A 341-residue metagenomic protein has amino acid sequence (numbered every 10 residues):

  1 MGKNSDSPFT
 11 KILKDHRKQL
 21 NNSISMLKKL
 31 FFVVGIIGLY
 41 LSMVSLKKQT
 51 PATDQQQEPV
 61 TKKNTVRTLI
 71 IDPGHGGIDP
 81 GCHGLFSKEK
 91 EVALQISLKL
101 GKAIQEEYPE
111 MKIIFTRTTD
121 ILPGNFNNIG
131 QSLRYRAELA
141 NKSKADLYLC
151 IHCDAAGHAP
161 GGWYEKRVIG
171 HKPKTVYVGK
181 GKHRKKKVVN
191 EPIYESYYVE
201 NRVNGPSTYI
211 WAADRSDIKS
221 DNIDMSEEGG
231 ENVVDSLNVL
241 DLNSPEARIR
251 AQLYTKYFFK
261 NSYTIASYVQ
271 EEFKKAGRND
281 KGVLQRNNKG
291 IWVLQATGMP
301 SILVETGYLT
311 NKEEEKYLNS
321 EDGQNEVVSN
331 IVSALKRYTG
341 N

Functional and structural regions predicted by a protein language model:
M1-L27: N-terminal Lys/Arg-rich, disordered targeting/topogenic segments
I12-D15, Q19, N128, K180 (+4 more regions): Intrinsic-disorder/low-complexity, polar/charged segments
H16, G38-Y40, G170, V176: Glycine- and small hydrophobic-rich membrane-insertion segments that are intrinsically disordered in solution
K28-V44: Hydrophobic membrane-insertion alpha-helices, especially the h-region of bacterial N-terminal signal peptides
L46-Q49: Signal peptide cleavage region of secreted peptide precursors
P51-I70, H75-N243, F259, Y263: Catalytic-core regions of hydrolytic enzymes
N232-N341: Active-site-adjacent mobile loop/cap segments within catalytic or ligand-binding domains
